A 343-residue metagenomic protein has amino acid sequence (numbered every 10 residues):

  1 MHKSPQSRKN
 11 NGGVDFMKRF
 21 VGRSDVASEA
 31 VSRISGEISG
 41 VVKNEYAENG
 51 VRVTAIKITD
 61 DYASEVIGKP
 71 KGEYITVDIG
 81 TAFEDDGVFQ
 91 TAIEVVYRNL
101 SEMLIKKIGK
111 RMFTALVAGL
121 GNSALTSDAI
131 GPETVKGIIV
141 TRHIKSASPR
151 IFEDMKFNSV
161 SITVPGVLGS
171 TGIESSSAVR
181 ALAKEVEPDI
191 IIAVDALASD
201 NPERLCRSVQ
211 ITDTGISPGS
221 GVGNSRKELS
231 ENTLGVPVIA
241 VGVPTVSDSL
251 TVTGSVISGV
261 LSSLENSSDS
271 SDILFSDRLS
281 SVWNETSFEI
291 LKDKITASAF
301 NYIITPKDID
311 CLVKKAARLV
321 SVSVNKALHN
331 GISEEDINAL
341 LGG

Functional and structural regions predicted by a protein language model:
H2, R8-P70, G87: N-terminal amphipathic/basic leader segments beginning at the initiator methionine
D61-K110: An N-terminal, well-structured beta->alpha segment
T76-G80, T114-A124, S161-G166: Short glycine-rich or small-residue beta-strand-to-loop segments that form or flank ligand, phosphate, metal/Fe-S
L120-D128, G169, A196-D200: Gly/Ser/Thr-rich loops at beta-strand to alpha-helix junctions that form or flank small-molecule/cofactor-binding
N122-N158, I162: Glycine-rich phosphate/diphosphate-binding loop of Rossmann-like nucleotide-binding domains
E153-L182: A structural-propensity feature for long, helix-poor, extended segments
T163-V164, A193-G343: A structural signal for small-residue-enriched, beta-sheet-centric alpha/beta enzyme cores and oligomeric scaffold folds
